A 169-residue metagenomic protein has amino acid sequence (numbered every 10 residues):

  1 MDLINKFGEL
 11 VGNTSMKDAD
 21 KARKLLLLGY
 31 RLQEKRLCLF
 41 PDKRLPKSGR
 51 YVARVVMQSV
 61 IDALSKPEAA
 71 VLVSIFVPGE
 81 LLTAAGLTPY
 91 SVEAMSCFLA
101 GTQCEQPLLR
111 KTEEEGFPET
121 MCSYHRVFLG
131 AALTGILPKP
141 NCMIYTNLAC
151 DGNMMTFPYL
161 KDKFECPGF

Functional and structural regions predicted by a protein language model:
M1-F169: An N-terminal assembly and electron-transfer interface module characteristic of large anaerobic redox and radical
